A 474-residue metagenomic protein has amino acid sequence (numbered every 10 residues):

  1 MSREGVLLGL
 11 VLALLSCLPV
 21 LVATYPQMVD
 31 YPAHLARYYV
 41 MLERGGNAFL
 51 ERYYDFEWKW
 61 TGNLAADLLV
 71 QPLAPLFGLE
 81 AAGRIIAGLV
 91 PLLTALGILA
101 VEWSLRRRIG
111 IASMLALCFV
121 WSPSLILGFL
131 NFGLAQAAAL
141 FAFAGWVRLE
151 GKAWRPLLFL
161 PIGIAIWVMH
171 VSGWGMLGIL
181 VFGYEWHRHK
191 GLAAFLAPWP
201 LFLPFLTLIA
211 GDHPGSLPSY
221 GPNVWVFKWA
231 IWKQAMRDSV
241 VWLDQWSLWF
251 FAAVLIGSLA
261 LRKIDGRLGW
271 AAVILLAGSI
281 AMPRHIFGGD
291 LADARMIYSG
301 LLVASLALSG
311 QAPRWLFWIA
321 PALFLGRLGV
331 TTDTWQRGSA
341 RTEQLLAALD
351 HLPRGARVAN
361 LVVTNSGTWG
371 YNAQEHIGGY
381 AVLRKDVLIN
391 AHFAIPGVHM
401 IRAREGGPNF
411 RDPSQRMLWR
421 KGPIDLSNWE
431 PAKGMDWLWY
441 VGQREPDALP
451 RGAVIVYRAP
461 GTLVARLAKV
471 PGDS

Functional and structural regions predicted by a protein language model:
S2, I98-V120: Transmembrane-helix signature of polytopic, membrane-embedded enzymes that assemble or transfer cell-envelope glycans
L18, A23-H34, G45, Y54 (+3 more regions): Transmembrane catalytic cores of multi-pass membrane glycosyltransferases and polysaccharide-assembly enzymes
A36-E43, D55-L79: Short hydrophobic/aromatic helix or loop-helix immediately within or flanking a transmembrane segment in polytopic
I85-L105: Transmembrane-helix motifs of polytopic, lipid-linked glycan transferases
L127-L134: Short acidic/glycine- and proline-prone juxtamembrane loop motifs at membrane-interface regions of multi-pass membrane
A142-P156: Membrane-interface transmembrane helices that cradle and orient dolichyl/undecaprenyl
F251, L306-D333: Signature aromatic-anchored transmembrane alpha helix within multi-pass, membrane-resident enzymes that catalyze glycan
G338, L349-P423, N428-Q443: Short periplasmic/luminal acceptor-recognition loop of GT-C membrane glycosyltransferases, typified by
